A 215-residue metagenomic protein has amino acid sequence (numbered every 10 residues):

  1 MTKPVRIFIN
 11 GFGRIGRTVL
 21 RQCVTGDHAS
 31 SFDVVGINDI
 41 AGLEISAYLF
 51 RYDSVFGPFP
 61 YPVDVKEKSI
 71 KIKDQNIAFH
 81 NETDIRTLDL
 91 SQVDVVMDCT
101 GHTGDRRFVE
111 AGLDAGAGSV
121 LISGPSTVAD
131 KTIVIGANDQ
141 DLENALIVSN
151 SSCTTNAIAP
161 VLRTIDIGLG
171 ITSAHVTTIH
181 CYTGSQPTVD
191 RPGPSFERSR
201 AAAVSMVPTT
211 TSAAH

Functional and structural regions predicted by a protein language model:
T2-T188, P192-S195: N-terminal Rossmann-like NAD(P) cofactor-binding subdomain of oxidoreductases, focused on the glycine-rich
T188-H215: Charged docking surfaces used in two-component/phosphorelay signaling
